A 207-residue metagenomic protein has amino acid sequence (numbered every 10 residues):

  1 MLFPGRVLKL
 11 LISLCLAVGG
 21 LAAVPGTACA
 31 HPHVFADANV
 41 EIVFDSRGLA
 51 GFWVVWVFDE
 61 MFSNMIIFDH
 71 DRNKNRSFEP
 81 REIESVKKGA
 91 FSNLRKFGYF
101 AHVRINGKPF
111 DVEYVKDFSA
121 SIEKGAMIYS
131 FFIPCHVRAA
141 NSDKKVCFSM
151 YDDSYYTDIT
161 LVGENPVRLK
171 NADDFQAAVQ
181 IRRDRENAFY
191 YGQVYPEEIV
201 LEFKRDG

Functional and structural regions predicted by a protein language model:
L2-C15: Bacterial N-terminal signal peptides that target proteins for export
A28-A30: Boundary at the C-terminal end of the N-terminal hydrophobic targeting segment
P32-V57, F62-N64: Early extracytoplasmic/domain-onset interaction patches
N39-G48, R76-P80, Y195-E198, F203-R205: Intrinsically disordered, low-complexity terminal tails/loops enriched in metal-binding residues
G51, N64-F68, N141-C147: Short, hydrophobic/aromatic beta-strand segments
M61-H136: Structured domain cores in non-transmembrane regions
R104-G207: Mature, soluble, non-transmembrane domains
